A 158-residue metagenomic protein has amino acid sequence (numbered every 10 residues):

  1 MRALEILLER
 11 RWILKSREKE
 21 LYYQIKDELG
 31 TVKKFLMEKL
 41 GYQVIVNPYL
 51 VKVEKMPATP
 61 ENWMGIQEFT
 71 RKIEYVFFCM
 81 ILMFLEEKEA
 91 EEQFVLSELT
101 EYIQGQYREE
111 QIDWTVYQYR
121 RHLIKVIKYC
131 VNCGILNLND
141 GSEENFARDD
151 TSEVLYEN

Functional and structural regions predicted by a protein language model:
M1-E68, I127, D150: Eukaryotic partner-binding/assembly regions in large regulatory complexes
A3, E9-R10, K72-Q93: Positively charged, polyanion-binding regions of nucleic-acid-associated proteins
L4, L8-L21, A90-Q111: Short acidic, hydrophobic short linear motifs in intrinsically disordered regions
L21-Y22, M83-K88, D149, E153-N158: Leucine-rich, amphipathic alpha-helical/linker segments
D27-F35, D113-N132: Short amphipathic alpha-helical interaction segments
V51-K52, L123, N132-N158: Accessory beta->alpha helical hairpin/"wing" motif in late/C-terminal subdomains of nucleic-acid enzymes
E68-Y75, E101, G105-Y107: Short, solvent-exposed interaction modules
M83-K88, Y129-L138: A structural feature that tracks compact, well-ordered secondary-structure segments with a strong bias toward
